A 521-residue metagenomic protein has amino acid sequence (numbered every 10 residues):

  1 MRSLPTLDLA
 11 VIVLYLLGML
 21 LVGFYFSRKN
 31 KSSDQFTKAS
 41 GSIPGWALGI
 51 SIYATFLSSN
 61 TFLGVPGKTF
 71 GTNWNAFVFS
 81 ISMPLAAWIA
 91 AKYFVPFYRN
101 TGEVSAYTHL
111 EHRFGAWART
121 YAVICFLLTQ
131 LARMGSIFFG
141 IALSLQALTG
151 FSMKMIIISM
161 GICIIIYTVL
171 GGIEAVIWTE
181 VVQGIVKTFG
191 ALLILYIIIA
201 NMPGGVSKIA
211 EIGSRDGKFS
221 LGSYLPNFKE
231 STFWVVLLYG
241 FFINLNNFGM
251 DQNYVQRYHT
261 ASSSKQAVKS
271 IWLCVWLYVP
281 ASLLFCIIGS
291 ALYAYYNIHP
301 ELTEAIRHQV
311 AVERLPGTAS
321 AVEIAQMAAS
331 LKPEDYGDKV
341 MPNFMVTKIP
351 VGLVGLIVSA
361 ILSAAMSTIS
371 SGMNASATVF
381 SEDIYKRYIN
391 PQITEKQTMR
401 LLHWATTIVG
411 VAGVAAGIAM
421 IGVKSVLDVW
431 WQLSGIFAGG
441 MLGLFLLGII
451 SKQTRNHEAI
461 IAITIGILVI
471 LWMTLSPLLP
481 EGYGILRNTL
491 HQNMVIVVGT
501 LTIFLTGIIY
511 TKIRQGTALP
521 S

Functional and structural regions predicted by a protein language model:
M1-S521: Membrane-embedded helix-loop-helix hairpins and adjacent transmembrane boundary segments in multi-pass transporters
